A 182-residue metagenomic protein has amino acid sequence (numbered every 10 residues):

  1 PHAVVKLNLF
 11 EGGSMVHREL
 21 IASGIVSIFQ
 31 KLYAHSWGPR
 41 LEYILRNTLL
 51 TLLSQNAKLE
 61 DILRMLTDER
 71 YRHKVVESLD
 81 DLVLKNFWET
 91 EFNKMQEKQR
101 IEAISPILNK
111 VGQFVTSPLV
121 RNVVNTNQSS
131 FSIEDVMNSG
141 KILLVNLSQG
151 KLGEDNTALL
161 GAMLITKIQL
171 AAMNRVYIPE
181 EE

Functional and structural regions predicted by a protein language model:
P1-E182: P-loop NTPase motor domains
